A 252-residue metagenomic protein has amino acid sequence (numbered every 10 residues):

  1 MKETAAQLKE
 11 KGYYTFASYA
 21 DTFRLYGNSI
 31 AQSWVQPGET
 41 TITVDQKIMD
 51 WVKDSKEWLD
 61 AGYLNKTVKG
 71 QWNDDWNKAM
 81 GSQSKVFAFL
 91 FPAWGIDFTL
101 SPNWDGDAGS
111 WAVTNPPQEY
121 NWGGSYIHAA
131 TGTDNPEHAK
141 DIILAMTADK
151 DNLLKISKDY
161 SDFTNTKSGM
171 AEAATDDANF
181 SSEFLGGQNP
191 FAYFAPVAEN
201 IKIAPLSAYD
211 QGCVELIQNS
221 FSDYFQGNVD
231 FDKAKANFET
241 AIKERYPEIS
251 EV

Functional and structural regions predicted by a protein language model:
M1-K2, T67-A79: Short helix-initiation/N-cap motifs at beta->coil->alpha
A5-L8, T40-G70: Glycine-centered hinge/linker elements that transmit conformational signals in sensory and ligand-binding systems
K9-A20, D151-Y160, E244-V252: Bilobed periplasmic-binding protein-like "clamshell/Venus-flytrap" ligand-binding domains
K11-T40, N121-A129, P190, A195 (+2 more regions): Periplasmic solute-binding protein
K11-Y14, S82-P92: Alpha-to-beta junction loops
Y19-T22, L90-T99: Beta->alpha turn/N-cap motifs
P102-S168, E199, N219: Extracytoplasmic/periplasmic substrate-recognition and gating elements
K158-N219, D223, I249-V252: Long, aromatic- and glycine/proline-rich binding clefts that accommodate carbohydrate-like moieties
